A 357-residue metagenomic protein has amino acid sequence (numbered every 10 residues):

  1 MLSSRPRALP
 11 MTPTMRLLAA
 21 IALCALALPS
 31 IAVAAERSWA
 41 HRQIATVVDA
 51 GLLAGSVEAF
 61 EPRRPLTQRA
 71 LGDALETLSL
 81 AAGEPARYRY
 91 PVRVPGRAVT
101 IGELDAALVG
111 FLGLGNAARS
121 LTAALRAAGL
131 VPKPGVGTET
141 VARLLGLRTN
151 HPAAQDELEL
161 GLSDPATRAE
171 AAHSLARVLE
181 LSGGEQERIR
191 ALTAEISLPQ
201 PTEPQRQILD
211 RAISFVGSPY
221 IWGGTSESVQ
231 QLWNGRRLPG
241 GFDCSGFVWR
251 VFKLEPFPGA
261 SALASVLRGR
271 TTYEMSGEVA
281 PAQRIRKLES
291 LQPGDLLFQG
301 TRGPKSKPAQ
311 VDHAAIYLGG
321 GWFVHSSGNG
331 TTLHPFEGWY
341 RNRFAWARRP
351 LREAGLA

Functional and structural regions predicted by a protein language model:
M1-P13: N-terminal secretory signal peptides that target proteins for export/translocation
L18-P29: Bacterial N-terminal signal peptides
A32-Q43, D49-G72, E76-V141, T149-R168 (+2 more regions): Feature responds to low-complexity, polar/acidic, surface-exposed segments characteristic of secreted/exported proteins
T46, T77-L80, G110, L114 (+5 more regions): Glycine-rich, acidic and aromatic/proline-enriched surface loops and short helix-turn segments that act as binding
A171, R177, A260-E278, R284-E289 (+1 more regions): Aromatic- and glycine-rich peptidoglycan recognition patches
E180-I221, R343-A357: Non-catalytic ligand/cofactor/substrate-binding and regulatory segments of enzyme domains
I221-P293, G303-P304: Catalytic cysteine-centered active-site loop
